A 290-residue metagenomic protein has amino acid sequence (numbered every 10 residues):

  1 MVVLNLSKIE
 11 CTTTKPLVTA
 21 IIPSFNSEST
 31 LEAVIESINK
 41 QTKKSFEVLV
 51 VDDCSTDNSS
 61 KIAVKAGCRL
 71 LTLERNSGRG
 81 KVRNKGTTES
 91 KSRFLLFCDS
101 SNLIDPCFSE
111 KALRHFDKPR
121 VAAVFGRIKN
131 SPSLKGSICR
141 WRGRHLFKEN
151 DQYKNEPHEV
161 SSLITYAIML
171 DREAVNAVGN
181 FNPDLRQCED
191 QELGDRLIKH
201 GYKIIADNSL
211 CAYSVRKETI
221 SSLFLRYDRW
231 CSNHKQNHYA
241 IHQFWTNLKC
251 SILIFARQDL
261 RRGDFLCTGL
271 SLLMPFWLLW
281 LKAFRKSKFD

Functional and structural regions predicted by a protein language model:
M1-S37: N-proximal low-complexity "stem/linker" segments adjacent to membrane-targeting elements
E36-S45: Short, acidic, metal-binding catalytic loop of nucleotide-sugar glycosyltransferases
S37, D52-S60, N102: A conserved acidic beta->alpha catalytic loop
L73-S90: Glycine-rich, basic loop-to-helix element that forms the pyrophosphate-binding segment of sugar-nucleotide handling
L95: Short aromatic/hydrophobic "clamp" motif used to bind/position activated sugar donors
L103, C107-I138: Conserved donor NDP-sugar-binding/catalytic core segment of glycosyltransferases
G126-R127, R142-S161: Short, flexible, basic/aromatic active-site loop/helix in glycosyltransferases
L225-Q236, A240-D290: Non-catalytic, C-terminal membrane-associated alpha-helical segments of glycosyltransferases
